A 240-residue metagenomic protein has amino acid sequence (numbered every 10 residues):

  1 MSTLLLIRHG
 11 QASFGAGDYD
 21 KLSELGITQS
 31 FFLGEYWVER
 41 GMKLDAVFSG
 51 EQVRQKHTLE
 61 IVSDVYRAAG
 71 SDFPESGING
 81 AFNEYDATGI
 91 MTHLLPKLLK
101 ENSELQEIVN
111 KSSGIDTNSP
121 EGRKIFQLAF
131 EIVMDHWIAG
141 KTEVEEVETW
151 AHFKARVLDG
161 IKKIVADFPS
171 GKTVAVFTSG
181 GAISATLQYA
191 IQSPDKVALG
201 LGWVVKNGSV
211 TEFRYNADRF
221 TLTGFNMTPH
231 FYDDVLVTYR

Functional and structural regions predicted by a protein language model:
M1-L5: Extreme N-terminal starter segment of soluble prokaryotic enzymes
I7, I78-A81, F225: Conserved beta-strand termini and adjacent loop/short-helix elements that scaffold enzyme active sites in alpha/beta
G10, G180-G181, N226-P229: Active-site metal-binding loops of divalent metal-dependent hydrolases
G10-D64, T149-K154: Loop-to-helix element that buttresses phosphate recognition and phosphoryl-transfer chemistry
V38-Q127: Phosphate-coordination/substrate-recognition cap region in phosphate-metabolizing enzymes
A68, Y85-E107, E146-V147, A151 (+2 more regions): Acidic, low-complexity terminal tails and accessory targeting/binding regions of phosphate-metabolizing enzymes
I115-D167, T178: Hydrophobic, aromatic-enriched interface-forming segments
